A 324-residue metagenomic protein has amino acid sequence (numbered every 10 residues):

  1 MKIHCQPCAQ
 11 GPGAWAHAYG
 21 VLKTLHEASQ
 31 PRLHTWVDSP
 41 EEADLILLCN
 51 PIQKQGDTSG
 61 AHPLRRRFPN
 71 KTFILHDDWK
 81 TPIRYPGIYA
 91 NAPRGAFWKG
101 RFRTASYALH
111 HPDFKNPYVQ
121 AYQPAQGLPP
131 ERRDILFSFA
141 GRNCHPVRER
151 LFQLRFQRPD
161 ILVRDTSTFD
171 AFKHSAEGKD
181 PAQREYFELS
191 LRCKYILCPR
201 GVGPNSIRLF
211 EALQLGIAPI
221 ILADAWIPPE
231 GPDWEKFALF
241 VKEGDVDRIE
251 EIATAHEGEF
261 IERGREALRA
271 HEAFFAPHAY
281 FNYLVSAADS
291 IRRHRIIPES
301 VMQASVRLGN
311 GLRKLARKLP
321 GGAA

Functional and structural regions predicted by a protein language model:
M1-I207, L215, A223-K236, H256 (+4 more regions): Nucleotide-sugar donor-binding catalytic core of glycosyltransferases
A218: Residue-level detector of anion-binding/catalytic polar loops
F240-I261: C-terminal "capping" alpha-helix adjacent to the active site of nucleotide-linked donor transferases in cell-envelope
